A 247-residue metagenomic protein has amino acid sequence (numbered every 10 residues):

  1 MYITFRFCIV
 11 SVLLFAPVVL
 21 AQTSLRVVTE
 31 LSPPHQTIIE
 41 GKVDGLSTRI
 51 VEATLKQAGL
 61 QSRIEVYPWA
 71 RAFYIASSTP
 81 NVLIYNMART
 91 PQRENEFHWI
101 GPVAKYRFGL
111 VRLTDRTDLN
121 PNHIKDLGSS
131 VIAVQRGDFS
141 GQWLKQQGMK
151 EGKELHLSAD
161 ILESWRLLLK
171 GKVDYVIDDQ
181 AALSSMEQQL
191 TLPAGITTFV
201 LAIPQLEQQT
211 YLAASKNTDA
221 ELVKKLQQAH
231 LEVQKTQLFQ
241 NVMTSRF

Functional and structural regions predicted by a protein language model:
A16-V18: N-terminal signal peptide c-region/cleavage motif recognized by signal peptidases
Q22-P91, N95, L157-S158: Extracytoplasmic small-molecule ligand-binding "clamshell" domains of the periplasmic binding protein/Venus flytrap
T23-T37, H123-S140: Short loop->beta-strand "edge-of-pocket" segments that line small-molecule binding or catalytic clefts across diverse
T29-P33, Y106-F108, L192-Q227, F247: Periplasmic-binding protein-like
T48-Q57, R116, D138, Y211-V242: Extended ligand-binding regions for polar small-molecule ligands
E52, I64-D126, G137, F199-Q205: Acidic, polar ligand-binding/catalytic clefts
Q61, F139-K153, A194-G195, Q228-F247: Ligand-binding clefts/hinges and TM-proximal coupling segments of bilobed small-molecule sensing domains
A70-V82, H98, L162-A182, Q189: Short helices/loops that flank or line small-molecule/ion binding pockets
